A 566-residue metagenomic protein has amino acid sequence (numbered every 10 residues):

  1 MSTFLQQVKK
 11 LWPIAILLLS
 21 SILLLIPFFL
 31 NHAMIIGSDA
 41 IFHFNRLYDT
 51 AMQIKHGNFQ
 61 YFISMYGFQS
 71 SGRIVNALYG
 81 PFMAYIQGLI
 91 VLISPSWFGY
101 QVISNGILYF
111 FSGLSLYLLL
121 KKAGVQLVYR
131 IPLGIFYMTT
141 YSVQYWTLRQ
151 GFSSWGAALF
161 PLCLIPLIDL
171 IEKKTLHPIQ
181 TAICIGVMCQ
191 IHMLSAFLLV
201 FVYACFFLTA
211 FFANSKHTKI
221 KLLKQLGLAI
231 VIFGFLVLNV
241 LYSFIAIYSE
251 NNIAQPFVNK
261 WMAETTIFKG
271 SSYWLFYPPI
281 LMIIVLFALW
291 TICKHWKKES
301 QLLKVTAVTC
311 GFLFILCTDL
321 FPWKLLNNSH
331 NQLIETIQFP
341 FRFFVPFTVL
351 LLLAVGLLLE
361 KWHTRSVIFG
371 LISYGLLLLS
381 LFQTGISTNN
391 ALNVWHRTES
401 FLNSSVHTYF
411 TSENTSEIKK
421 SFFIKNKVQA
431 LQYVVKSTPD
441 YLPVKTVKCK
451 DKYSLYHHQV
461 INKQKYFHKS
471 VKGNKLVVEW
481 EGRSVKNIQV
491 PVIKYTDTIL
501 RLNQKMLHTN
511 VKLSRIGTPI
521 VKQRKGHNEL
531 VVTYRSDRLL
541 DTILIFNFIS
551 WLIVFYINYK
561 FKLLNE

Functional and structural regions predicted by a protein language model:
M1-P27, I553-E566: Start-transfer (signal-anchor) and selected internal transmembrane alpha helices of multi-pass inner/ER membrane
Q6, Y441-E566: Active-site-proximal, structured, solvent-exposed surfaces of multi-pass membrane proteins that position macromolecular
I16-L17, H217-V240, V305-F312: Hydrophobic alpha-helical membrane-interfacial segments at the cytosolic entry of transmembrane helices
S20-A123, V128-P161: Active-site lumenal/periplasmic loops and adjacent helix-entry segments of GT-C-fold, multi-pass membrane
I22-F29, L133-L148, L236-N252, A307-Q338 (+1 more regions): Membrane-interface helix-loop junctions at the exits of transmembrane helices
C163-H177: Membrane-interface transmembrane helices that cradle and orient dolichyl/undecaprenyl
P178-M193, A229-F235: Membrane-interface alpha helices of multi-pass inner-membrane proteins
L198-I230: Perimembrane helix-loop-helix junctions
